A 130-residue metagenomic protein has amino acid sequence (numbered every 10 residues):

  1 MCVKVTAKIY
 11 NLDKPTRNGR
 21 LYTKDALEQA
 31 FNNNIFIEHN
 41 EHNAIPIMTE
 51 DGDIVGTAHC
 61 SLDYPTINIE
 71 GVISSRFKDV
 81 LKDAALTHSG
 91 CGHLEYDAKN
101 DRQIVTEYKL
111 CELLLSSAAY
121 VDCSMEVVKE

Functional and structural regions predicted by a protein language model:
M1-E38, K129: Polar/acidic, low-complexity leader/linker segments enriched in S/T/G and N/D
T6, D25, Q29, N43 (+2 more regions): Residue-level detector of intrinsically disordered, flexible termini and proteolytic processing junctions
K8-D13, D51, E70-F77: Secondary-structure transition/turn motif
T16, T49, D97-N100: Acidic surface patches and DE-rich sequence motifs
N34-E50, L86-S89: Short conserved beta-strand and strand-loop elements enriched in small hydrophobics with frequent Asp/Gly
G56-E130: Residue microenvironments linked to proteolytic maturation and disulfide-stabilized extracellular modules
